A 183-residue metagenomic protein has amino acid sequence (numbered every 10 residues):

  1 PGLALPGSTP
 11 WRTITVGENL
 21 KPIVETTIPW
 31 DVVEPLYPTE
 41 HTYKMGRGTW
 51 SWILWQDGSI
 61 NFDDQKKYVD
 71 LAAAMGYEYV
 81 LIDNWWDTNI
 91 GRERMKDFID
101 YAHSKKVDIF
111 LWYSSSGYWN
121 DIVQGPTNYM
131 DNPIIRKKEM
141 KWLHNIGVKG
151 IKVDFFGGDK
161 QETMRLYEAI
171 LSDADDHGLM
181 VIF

Functional and structural regions predicted by a protein language model:
P1-F110, S116: Conserved structural scaffold segments of CAZyme catalytic domains across common CAZy folds
D83-F183: Aromatic- and carboxylate-enriched substrate-binding clefts and catalytic-loop regions of carbohydrate-active enzymes
